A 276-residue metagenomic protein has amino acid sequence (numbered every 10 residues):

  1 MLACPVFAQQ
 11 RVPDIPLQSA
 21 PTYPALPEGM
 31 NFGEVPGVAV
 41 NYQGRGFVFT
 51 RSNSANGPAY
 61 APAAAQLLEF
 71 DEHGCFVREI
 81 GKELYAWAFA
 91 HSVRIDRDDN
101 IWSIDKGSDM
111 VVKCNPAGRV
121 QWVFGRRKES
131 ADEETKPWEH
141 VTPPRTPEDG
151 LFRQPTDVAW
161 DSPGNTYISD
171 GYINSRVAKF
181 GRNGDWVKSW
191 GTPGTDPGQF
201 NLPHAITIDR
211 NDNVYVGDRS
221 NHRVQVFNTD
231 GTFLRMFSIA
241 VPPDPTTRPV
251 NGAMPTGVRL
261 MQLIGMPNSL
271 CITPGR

Functional and structural regions predicted by a protein language model:
F7-R276: Eukaryotic scaffold repeat domains enriched in small/polar residues
